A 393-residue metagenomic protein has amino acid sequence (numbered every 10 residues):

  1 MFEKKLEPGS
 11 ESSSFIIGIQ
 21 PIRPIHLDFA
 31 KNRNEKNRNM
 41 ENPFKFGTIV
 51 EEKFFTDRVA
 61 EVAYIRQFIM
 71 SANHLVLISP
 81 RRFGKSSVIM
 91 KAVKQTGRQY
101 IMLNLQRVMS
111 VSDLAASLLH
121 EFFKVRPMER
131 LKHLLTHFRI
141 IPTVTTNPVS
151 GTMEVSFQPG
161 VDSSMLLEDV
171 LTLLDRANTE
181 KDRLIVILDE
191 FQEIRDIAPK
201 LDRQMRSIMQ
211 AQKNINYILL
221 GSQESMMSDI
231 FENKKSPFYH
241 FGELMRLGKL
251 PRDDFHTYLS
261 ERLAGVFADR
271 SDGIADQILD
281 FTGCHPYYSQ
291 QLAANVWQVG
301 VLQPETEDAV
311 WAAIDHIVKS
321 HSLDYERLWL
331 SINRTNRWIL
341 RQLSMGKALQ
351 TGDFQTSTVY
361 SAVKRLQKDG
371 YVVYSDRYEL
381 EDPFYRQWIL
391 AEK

Functional and structural regions predicted by a protein language model:
F2, G9-L75, P80: A short, basic N-terminal segment
S71-H74, I78-F83, S87-L184: P-loop NTPase nucleotide-binding core
F157-Q223, E232: Conserved Walker B catalytic segment
D229-D280, V301-P304: Helix-loop-helix "sensor" segment of P-loop NTPases
C284, Q290-S357: Winged-helix-like regulatory helical subdomains adjacent to P-loop NTPase cores
D353-D369: Short amphipathic alpha-helical interaction segments
R386-K393: Short, amphipathic alpha-helical interaction segments positioned at domain boundaries
